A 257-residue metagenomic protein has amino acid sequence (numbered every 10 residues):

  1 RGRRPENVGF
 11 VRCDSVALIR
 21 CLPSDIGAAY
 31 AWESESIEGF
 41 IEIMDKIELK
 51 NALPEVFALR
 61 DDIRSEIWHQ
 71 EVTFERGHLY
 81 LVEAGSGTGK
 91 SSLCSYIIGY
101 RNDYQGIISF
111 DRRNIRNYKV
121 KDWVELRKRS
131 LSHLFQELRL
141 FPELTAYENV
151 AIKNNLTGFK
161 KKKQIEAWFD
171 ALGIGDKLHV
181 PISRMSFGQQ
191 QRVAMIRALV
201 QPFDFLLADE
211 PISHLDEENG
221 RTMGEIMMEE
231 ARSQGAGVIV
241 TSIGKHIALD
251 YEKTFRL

Functional and structural regions predicted by a protein language model:
I98: Helix-to-loop junction immediately C-terminal to a conserved catalytic motif
G106-R116: Conserved ABC transporter NBD signature motif
I115-S132: ABC ATPase NBD coupling module
K162-K177: Conserved ABC ATPase "signature" region
P181-Q191: Conserved ABC ATPase signature
M195: Hydrophobic anchor residue at the start of the ABC signature
L206-D209: Catalytic Walker B motif of ABC-type/P-loop ATPase nucleotide-binding domains
